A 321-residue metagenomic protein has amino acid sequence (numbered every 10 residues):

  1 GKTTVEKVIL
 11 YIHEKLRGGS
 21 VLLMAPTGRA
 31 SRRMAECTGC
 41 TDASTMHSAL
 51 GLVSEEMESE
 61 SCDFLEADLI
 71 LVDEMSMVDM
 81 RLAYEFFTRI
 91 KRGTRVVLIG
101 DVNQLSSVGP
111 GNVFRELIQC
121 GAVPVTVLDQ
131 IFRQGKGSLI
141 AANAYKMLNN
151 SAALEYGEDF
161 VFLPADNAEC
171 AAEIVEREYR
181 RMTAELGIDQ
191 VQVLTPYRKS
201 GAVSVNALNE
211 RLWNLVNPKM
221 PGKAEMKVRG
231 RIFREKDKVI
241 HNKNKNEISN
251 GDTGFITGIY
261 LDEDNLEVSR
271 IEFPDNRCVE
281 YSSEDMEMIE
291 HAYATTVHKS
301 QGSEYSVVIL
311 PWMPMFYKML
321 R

Functional and structural regions predicted by a protein language model:
K2, T94, I99-E247, T257-L261: Conserved helicase motor core of P-loop NTPases
T3-Y11: Motif I (Walker A/P-loop) of helicase-class P-loop NTPases
V8, K15-G19, A25-T38, M46-E56 (+2 more regions): Conserved helicase motor core of SF1/SF2 NTP-dependent helicases
A43-S48, Y293-A294: Conserved two-lobed SF2 helicase motor
D63, I232, E247-N250, H298: Residue-level "contact hotspot" at macromolecular interaction interfaces
I70, V96, D237-V239, G254 (+1 more regions): Generic structural signal for buried aliphatic residues
D252, T257-R321: C-terminal accessory regions
